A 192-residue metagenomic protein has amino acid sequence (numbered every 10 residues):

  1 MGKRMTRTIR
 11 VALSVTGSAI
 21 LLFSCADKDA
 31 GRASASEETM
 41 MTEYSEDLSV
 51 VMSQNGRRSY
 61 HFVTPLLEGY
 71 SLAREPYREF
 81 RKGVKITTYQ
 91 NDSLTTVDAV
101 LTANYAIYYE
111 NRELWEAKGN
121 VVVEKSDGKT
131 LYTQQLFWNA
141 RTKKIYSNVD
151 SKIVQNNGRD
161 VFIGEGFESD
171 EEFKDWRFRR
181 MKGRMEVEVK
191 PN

Functional and structural regions predicted by a protein language model:
M1-N192: Mature-chain termini and adjacent capping regions
